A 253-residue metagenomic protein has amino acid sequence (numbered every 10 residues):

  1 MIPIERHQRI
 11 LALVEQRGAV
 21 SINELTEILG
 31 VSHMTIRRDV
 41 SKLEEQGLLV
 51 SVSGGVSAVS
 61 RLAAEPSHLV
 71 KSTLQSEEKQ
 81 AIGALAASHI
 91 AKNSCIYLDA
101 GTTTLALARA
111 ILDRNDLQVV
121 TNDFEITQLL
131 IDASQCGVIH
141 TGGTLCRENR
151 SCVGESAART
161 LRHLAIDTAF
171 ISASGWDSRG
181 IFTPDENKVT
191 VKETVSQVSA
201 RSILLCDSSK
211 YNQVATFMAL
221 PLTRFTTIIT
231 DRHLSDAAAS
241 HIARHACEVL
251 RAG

Functional and structural regions predicted by a protein language model:
I2-E24, G30, E44-E45, F124-G253: Conserved phosphate- and dinucleotide-binding cores of soluble alpha/beta proteins, encompassing both enzyme active
I2-L29, M34-A100, A108-D116, V120 (+2 more regions): HTH-adjacent hinge/linker in prokaryotic transcriptional regulators
T104: Conserved SAM/SAH-binding loop
